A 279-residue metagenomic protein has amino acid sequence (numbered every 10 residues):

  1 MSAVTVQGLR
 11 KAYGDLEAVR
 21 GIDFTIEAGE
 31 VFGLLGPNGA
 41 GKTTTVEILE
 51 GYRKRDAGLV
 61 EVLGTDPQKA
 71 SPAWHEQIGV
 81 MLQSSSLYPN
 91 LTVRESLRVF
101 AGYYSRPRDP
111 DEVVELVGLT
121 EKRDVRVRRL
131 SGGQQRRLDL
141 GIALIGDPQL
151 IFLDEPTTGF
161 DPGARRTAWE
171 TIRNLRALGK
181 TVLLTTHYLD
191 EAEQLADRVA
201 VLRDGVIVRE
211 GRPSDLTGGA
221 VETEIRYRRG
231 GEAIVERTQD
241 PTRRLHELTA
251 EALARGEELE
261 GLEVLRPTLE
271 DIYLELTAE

Functional and structural regions predicted by a protein language model:
M1, Y88, A101-G102, E236-R237 (+1 more regions): A general boundary/transition motif marking the beginning of the first structured unit of a protein
M1-S2, L216: Extreme N-terminus of proteins, especially the signal/transit-peptide cleavage junction and the first residues
V4-V6, K11-L184, L189-R203, R209: ABC transporter nucleotide-binding domains
V208-L216: Charged, amphipathic alpha-helical segments
D215-E279: Short, charged/small-residue-rich alpha-helical element at the C-terminal edge of ABC transporter nucleotide-binding
